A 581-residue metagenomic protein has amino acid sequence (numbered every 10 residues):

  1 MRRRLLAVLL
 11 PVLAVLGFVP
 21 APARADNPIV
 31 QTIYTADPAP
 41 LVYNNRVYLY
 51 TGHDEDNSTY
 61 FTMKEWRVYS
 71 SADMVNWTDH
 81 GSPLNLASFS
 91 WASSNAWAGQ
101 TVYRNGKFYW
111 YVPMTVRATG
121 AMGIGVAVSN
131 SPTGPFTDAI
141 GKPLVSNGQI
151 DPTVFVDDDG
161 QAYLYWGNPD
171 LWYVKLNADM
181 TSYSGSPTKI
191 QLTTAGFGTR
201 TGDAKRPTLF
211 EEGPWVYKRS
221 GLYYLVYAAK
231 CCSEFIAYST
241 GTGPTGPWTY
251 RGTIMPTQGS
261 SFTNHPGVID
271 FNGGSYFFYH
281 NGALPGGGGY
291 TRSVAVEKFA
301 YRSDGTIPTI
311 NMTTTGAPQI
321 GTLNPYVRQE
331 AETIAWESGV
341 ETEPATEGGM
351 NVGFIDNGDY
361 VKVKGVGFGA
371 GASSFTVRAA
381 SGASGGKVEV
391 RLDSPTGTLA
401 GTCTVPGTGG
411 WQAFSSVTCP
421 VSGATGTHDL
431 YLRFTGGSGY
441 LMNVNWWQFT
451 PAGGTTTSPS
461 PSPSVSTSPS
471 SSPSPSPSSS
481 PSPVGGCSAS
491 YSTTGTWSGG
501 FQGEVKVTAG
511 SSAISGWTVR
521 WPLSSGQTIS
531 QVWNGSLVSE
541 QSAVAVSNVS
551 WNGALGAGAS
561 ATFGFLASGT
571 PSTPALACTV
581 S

Functional and structural regions predicted by a protein language model:
M1-A25, S471: Secretory targeting and sorting signals
L13-L16, P20, S381, S422-T425 (+1 more regions): N-terminal non-cleavable signal-anchor helices
P22-D26, T32, P481-G486: Extreme N-terminus of proteins, especially the signal/transit-peptide cleavage junction and the first residues
A25-G401, G409-G454: Carbohydrate-active catalytic/glycan-binding domains of CAZyme proteins, especially the secreted or lumenal ectodomains
V68, P308-T313, A317-G339, F414-S422 (+3 more regions): Extracellular low-complexity, O-glycosylation-prone Ser/Thr/Pro/Gly-rich "stalks" and linkers flanking catalytic
T398-G409, W533-L537, V549: Solvent-exposed serine/threonine-rich low-complexity stretches and specific carbohydrate-binding patches
